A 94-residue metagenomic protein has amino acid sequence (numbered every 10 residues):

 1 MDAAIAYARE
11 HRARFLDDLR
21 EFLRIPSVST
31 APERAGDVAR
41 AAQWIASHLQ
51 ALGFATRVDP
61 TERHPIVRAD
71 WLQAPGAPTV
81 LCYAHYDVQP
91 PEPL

Functional and structural regions predicted by a protein language model:
D2-L94: Acidic/His- and Gly-rich active-site-bordering loop/insert found across diverse amide/peptide-bond hydrolases
